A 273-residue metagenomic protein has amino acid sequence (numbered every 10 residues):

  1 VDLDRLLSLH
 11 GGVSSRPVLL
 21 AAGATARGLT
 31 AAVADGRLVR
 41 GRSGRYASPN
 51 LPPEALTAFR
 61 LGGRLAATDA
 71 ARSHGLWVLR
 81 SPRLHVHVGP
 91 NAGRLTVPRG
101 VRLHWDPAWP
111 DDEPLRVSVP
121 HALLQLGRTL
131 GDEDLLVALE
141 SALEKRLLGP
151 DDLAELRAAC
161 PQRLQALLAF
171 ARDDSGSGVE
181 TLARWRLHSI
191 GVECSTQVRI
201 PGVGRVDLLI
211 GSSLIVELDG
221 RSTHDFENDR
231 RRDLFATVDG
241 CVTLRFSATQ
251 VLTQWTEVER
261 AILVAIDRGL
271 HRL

Functional and structural regions predicted by a protein language model:
V1-Q162, D267-L273: Short gly/ser-rich loop at a beta-strand->alpha-helix junction or flexible surface loop bordering the NTP-binding
L143-L273: Surface segments flanking catalytic/ligand-binding clefts of nucleic-acid enzymes
